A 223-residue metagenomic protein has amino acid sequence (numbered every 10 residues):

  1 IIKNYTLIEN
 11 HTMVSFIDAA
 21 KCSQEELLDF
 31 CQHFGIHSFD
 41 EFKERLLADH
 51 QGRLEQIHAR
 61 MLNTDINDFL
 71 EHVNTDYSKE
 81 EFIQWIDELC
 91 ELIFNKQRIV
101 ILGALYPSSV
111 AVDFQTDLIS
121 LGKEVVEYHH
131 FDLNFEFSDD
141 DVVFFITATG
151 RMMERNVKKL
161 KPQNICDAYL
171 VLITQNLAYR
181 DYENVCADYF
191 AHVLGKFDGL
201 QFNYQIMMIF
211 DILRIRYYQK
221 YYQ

Functional and structural regions predicted by a protein language model:
I1-N10, D18-D87: HTH-adjacent hinge/linker in prokaryotic transcriptional regulators
T6, T12, T64, T75 (+3 more regions): Residue-identity detector for threonine
T6-I8, N67-F69, L92-N95, F137-D139: A short alpha-helix capping/helix-coil boundary motif
Q84-Q97: Glycine-rich phosphate/diphosphate-binding loops that line cofactor/substrate pockets in enzymes
F94-Y222: Glycine-rich phosphate-binding loops that contact phosphosugars or nucleotide phosphates
